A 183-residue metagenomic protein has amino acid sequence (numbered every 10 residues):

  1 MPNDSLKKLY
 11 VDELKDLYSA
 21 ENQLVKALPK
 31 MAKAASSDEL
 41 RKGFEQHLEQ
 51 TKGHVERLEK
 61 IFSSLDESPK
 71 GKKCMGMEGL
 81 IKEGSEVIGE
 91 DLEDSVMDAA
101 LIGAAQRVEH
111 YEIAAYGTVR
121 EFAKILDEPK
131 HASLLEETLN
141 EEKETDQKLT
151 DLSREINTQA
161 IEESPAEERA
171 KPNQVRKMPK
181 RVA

Functional and structural regions predicted by a protein language model:
M1-A183: Amphipathic alpha-helical hairpins
